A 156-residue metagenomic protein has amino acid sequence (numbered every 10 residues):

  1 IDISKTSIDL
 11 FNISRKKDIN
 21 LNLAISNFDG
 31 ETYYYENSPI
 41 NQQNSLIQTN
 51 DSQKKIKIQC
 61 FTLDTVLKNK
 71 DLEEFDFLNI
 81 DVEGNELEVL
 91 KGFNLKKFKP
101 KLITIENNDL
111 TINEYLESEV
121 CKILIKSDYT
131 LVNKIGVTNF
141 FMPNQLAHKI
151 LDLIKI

Functional and structural regions predicted by a protein language model:
I1-I156: Phosphate/nucleotide-binding beta-alpha loop and adjacent structural elements of enzyme active sites
